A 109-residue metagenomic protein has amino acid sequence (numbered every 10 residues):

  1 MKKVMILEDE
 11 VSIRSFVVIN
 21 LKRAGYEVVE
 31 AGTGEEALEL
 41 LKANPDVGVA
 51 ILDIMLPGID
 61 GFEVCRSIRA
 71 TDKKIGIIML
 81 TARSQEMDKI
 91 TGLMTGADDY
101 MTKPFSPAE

Functional and structural regions predicted by a protein language model:
M1-E109: N-terminal/domain-start alpha-helical segments
